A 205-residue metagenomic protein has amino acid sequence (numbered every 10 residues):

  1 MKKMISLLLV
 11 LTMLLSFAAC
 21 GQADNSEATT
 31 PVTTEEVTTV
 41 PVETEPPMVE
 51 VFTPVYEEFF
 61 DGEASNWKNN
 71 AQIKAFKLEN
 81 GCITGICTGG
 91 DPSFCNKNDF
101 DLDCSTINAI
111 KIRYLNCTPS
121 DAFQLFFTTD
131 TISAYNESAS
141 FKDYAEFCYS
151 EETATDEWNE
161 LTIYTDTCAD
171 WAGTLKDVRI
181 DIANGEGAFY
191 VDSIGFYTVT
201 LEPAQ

Functional and structural regions predicted by a protein language model:
K2-V10: Sec-dependent signal peptide recognition, specifically the positively charged N-region followed immediately by
S16-A19: C-terminal motif of bacterial Sec signal peptides marking the signal peptidase cleavage site
G21-A23: Bacterial signal peptide processing site
N25-E50: N-terminal, intrinsically disordered, polar/charged segments of Gram-positive cell-envelope systems that serve as
V42-A71, P203-Q205: Extracellular carbohydrate-recognition regions
E50, N184-Q205: Extracellular polysaccharide-targeting segments
Q72-P92: Short carbohydrate-recognition loop motifs
G85-T174, G185-Y190, Y197: Extracellular ligand-binding interfaces
